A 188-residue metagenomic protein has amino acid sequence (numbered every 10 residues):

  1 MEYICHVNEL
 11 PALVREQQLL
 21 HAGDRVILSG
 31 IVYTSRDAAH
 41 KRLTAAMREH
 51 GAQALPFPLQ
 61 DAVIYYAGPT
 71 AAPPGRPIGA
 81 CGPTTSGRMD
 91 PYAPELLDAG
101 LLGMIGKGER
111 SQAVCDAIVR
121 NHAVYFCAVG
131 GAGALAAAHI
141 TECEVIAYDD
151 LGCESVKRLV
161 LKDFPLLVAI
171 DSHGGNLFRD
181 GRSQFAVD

Functional and structural regions predicted by a protein language model:
M1-A12: Short, structured beta-strand/loop micro-motifs enriched in basic residues and often containing a Trp
E9, L20-H21: Basic/polar, acidic-poor N-terminal "presequence/leader" segments that form or can form short amphipathic helices
L13, G82, G174-L177: Short, small-residue-enriched loops and turns at beta-alpha junctions that line or gate enzyme active sites
V14-L19: Short, surface-exposed secondary-structure edge patches
D24-R25, G30: Structural motif
T34-F164: Feature captures the catalytic cores and cofactor-binding loops of soluble hydro-lyases/lyases that act on carboxylate
A93, L167-D188: Active-site/ligand-binding-proximal alpha/beta "capping" segment
